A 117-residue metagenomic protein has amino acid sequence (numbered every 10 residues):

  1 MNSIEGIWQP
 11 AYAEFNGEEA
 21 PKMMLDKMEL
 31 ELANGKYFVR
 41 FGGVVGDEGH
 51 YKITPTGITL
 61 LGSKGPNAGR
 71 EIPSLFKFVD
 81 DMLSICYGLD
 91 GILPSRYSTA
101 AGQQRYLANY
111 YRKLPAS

Functional and structural regions predicted by a protein language model:
M1-Q9: N-terminal helix-cap/turn-to-beta initiation motif at the start of protein domains
A11-L25, A33-S98: Contiguous, well-ordered beta-strand patches that form the walls/edges of small beta-barrel/beta-sandwich domains
A100-Q103: Short, solvent-exposed loop/turn segments at conserved positions within beta-propeller repeat blades
N109-S117: Short beta-strand-to-coil "C-cap" segments at the C-terminal boundary of structured domains/repeats, marking
